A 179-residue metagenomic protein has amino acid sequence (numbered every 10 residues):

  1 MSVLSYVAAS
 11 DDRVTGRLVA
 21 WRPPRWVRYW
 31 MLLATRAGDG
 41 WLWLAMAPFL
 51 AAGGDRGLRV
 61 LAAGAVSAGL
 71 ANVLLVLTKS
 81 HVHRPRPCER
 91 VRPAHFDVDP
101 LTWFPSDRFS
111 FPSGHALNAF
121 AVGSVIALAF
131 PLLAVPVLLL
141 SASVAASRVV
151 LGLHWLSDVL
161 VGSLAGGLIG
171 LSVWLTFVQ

Functional and structural regions predicted by a protein language model:
M1-A9, R56, L61, L138 (+1 more regions): Multi-pass membrane proteins that catalyze or facilitate reactions on polyprenyl-/lipid-phosphate substrates and their
M1-L44, L75-R108: N-terminal transmembrane-helix/juxtamembrane module of multi-pass inner/ER membrane proteins
R25-V27, R56-V60, C88, F130-P136 (+1 more regions): Membrane-helix interface segments
M46-L77: Interfacial segments of alpha-helical transmembrane regions
A51, L75-K79, H83, A127 (+1 more regions): Membrane-water interface at transmembrane helix exits
D55, S80-C88, G152-S157, V178-Q179: Transmembrane helix-loop junctions in multipass membrane proteins, especially transporters and channels
A65-K79, A134-S147: Small-polar-interrupted transmembrane alpha-helices in polytopic inner-membrane proteins
P93-Q179: Membrane-embedded catalytic cores of phosphoryl/pyrophosphoryl-handling enzymes
